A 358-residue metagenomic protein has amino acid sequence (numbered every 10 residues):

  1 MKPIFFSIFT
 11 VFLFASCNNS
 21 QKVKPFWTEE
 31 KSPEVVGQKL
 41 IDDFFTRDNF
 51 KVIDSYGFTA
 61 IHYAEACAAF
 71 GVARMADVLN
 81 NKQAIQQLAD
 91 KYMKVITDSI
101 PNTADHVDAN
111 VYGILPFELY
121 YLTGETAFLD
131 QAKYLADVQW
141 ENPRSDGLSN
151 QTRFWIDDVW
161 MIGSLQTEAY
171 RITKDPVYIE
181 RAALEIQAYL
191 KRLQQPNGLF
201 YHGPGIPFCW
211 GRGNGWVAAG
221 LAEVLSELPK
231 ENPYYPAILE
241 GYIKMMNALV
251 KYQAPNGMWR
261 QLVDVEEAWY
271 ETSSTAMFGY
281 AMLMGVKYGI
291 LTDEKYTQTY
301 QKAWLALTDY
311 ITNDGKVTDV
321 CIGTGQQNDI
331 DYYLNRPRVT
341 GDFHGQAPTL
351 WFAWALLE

Functional and structural regions predicted by a protein language model:
M1-K24: Bacterial Sec-dependent N-terminal signal peptides
P25-A66, V78-Q87, K91-K94, D98-T123 (+4 more regions): CBM-like carbohydrate-recognition segments
G37, I41-F45, Q86-L88, Q131-S145 (+3 more regions): Acidic-glycine-rich active-site phosphate/pyrophosphate-binding loop
N49, N80, T97-P101, G124 (+6 more regions): Helix-capping and short linker residues that terminate individual alpha-solenoid repeat units
F50-G57, L148-S149, Y201, G205: Active-site flanking loop/helix segments enriched in acidic
T59-E65, A69-V72, D105-Y120, F154-Q166 (+1 more regions): Aromatic-lined, polymer-binding surfaces characteristic of secreted/periplasmic polysaccharide-degrading enzymes
F128-S164: Asp-box/WD-like beta-propeller blade repeats and closely related beta-sheet repeat scaffolds
I156-D157, T167-L262, A268-G279, L291-G325 (+2 more regions): Extended ligand-binding clefts on enzyme/binding-domain cores
